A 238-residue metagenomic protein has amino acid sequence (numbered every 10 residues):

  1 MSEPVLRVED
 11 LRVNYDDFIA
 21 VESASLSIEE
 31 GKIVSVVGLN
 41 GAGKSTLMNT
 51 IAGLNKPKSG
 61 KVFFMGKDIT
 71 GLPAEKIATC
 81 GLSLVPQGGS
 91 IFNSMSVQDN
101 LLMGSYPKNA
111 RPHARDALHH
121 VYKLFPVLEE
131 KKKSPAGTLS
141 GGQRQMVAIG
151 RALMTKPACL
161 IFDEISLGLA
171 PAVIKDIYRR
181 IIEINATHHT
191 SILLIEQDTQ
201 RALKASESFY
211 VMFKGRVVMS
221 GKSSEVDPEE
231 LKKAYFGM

Functional and structural regions predicted by a protein language model:
D16, L72, V97-D116, L124-P126 (+2 more regions): ABC-type ATPase nucleotide-binding domains, specifically the catalytic core motifs of the NBD
V37-L39: The feature captures the beta-strand-to-loop junction immediately N-terminal to the Walker
A52: Helix-to-loop junction immediately C-terminal to a conserved catalytic motif
G60-K67, C80, H113-L118, M219-G221: Conserved ABC transporter NBD signature motif
P135-L139: Conserved ABC ATPase signature
A152-L153: ABC ATPase C-loop
K175-H189: Helical segment within the ABC ATPase nucleotide-binding domain
